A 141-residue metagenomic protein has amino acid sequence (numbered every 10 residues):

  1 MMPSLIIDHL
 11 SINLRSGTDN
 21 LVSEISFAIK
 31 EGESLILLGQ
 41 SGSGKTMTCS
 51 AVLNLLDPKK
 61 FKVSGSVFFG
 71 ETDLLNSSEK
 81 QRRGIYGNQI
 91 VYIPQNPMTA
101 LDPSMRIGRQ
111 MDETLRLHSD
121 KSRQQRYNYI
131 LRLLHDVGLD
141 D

Functional and structural regions predicted by a protein language model:
M1-S4, I12-E24, L55-K60, S78-R82 (+1 more regions): A short, flexible loop at the N-terminus of ABC-type nucleotide-binding domains that lies
I7-N13, D19-L35, G65: Conserved beta-strand
L35, T46-K59: Short, conserved post-Walker A segment of ABC-type ATPase nucleotide-binding domains
I36, S50, R83-Q95, R109: ABC nucleotide-binding domain signature
L38-Q40: The feature captures the beta-strand-to-loop junction immediately N-terminal to the Walker
F61-D73: Conserved ABC transporter NBD signature motif
D73, Q125-D141: Conserved ABC ATPase "signature" region
N96, P103-L117, Y129: Q-loop/switch helix immediately C-terminal to the Walker
